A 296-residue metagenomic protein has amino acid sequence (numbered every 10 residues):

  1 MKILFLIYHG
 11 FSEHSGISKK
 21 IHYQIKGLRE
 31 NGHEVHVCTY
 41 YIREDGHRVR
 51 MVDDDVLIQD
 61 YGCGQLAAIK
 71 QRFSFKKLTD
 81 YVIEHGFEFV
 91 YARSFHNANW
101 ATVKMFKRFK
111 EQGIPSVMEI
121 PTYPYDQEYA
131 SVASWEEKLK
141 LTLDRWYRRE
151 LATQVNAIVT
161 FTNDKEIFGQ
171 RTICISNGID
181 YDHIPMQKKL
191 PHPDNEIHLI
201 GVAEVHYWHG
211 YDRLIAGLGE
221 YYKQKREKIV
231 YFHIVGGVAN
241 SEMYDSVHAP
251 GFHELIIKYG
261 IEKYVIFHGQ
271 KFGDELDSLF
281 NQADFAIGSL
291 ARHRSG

Functional and structural regions predicted by a protein language model:
M1-D45, H85, I114: N-terminal subdomain of nucleotide-sugar transferases
I3, F89, R108-E128: Active-site proximal beta-strand in glycosyltransferases
L4, P191-H209, I215-L218, F232-H233: Conserved donor-binding/catalytic core segment of Leloir-type glycosyltransferases
K26, W100, M105-E111, P124-Y125 (+1 more regions): Membrane-proximal helix-turn-helix segments that form the acceptor-binding/catalytic region of lipid-linked
T79-W100, G113-V117: Short N-terminal targeting/anchoring amphipathic segment
G178: Carbohydrate-associated surface elements
G236, S246-D274: Nucleotide-activated donor-binding/catalytic signature segment of Leloir-type glycosyltransferases, i.e., the conserved
F280-G296: Acidic donor-binding loop of glycosyltransferase active sites
